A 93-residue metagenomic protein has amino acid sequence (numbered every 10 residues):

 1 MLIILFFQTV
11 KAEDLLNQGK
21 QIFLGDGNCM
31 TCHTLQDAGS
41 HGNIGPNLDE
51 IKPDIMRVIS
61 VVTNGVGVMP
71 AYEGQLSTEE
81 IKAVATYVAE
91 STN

Functional and structural regions predicted by a protein language model:
M1-E13, N93: N-terminal export/targeting leaders of redox proteins
I3-I4, K20, M69, V84: Generic intrinsically disordered, low-complexity segments enriched for polar/acidic and small residues
Q8, N28, I44: Residue-level signal for beta-strand positions within conserved beta-sheet cores that form or flank
D14-L35, E50, N64: Sequence/structural segment immediately N-terminal to covalent heme-attachment motifs in c-type and related
G42-N93: Extracytoplasmic electron-transfer domains, predominantly the class I c-type cytochrome c fold
